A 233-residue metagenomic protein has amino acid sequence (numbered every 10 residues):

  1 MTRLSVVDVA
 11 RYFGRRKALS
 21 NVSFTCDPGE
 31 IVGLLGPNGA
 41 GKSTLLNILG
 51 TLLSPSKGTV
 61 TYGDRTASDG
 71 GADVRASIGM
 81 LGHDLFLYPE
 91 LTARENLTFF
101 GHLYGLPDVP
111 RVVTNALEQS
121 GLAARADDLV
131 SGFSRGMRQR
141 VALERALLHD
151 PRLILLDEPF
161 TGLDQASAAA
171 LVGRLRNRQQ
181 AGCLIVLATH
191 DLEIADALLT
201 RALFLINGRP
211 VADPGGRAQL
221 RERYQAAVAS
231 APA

Functional and structural regions predicted by a protein language model:
G50: Helix-to-loop junction immediately C-terminal to a conserved catalytic motif
G58-D69, V74: Conserved ABC transporter NBD signature motif
T98, H102-R125: Conserved ABC ATPase "signature" region
I154-D157: Catalytic Walker B motif of ABC-type/P-loop ATPase nucleotide-binding domains
Q165-S167: Helix N-cap at the start of a conserved alpha-helix in ABC-type nucleotide-binding domains
T189-H190: H-loop/switch region of ABC-family ATPase nucleotide-binding domains
